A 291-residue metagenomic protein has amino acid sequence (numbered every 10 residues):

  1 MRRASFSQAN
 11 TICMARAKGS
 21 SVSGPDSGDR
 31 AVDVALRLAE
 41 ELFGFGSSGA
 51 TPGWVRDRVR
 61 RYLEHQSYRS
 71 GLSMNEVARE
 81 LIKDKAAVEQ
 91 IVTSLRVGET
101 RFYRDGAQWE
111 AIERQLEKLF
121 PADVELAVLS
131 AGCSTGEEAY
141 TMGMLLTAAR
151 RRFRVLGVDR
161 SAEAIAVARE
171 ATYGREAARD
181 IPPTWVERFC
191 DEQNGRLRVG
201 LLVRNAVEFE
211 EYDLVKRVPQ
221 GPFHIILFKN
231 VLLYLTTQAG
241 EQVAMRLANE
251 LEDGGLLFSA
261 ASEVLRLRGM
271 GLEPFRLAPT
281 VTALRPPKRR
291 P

Functional and structural regions predicted by a protein language model:
R2-R3, N10-A122, L126, I225: A short N-terminal interaction module
P121, Y173, E252: Short conserved AdoMet
V124-S134, L156: Conserved class I S-adenosyl-L-methionine
T135-A149: Conserved SAM-binding loop of SAM-dependent methyltransferases across substrates and taxa, primarily the Class I
F153-L227, V231-A239, L265-R266: Extended basic-aromatic, gly/pro-enriched interface segments that bind polyanionic ligands
E241-D253: A short glycine-rich, Lys/Arg-flanked "PGG" loop and its adjoining helix->strand segment in the class I
G254-A261: Conserved beta-strand signature within the Rossmann-like core of class I S-adenosyl-L-methionine
R266-P291: Core SAM-dependent methyltransferase catalytic element
